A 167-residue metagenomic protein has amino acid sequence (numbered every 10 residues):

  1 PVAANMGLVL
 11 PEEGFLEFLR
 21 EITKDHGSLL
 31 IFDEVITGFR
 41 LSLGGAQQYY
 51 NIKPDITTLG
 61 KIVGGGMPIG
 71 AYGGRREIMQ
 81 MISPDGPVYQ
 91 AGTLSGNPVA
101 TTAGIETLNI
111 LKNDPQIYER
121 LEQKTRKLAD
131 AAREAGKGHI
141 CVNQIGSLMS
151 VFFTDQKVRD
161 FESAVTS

Functional and structural regions predicted by a protein language model:
P1-S167: Conserved N-terminal phosphate-binding loop of PLP-dependent enzymes in the Aspartate aminotransferase
